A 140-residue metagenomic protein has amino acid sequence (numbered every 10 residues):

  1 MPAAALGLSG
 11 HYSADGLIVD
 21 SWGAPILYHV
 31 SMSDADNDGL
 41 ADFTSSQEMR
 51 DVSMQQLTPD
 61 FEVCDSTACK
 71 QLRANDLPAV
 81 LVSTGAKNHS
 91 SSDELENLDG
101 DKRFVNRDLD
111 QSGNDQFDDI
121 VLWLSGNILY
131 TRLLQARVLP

Functional and structural regions predicted by a protein language model:
M1-P140: N-terminal pilin/flagellin-like segments and related low-complexity appendage regions
